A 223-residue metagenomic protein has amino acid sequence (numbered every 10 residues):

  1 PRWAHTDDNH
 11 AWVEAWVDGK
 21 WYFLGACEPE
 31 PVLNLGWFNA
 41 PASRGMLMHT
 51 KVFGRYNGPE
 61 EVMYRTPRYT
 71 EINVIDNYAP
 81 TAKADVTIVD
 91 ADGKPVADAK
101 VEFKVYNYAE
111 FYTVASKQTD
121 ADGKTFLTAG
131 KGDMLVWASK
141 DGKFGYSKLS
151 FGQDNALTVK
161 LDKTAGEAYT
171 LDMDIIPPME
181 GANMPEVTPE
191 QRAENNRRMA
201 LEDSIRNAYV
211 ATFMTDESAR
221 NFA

Functional and structural regions predicted by a protein language model:
P1-R55: Hydrophobic/aromatic-rich core segments of domains that either
W37-T81: Catalytic cores of secreted or luminal carbohydrate-active enzymes
A82-A91, V159, Y169, M173-I175: A short, amphipathic beta-strand motif
A84, D92-A109, K131, R198 (+1 more regions): Short, ordered, surface-exposed loop/turn motifs in non-cytosolic proteins
N107-T128: Short, acidic Ser/Thr/Gly-rich low-complexity loop/linker segments typical of extracellular and cell-surface proteins
G132-G142: A short, solvent-exposed beta-strand micro-motif common in secreted/extracellular proteins
D141-T164: Structured interaction patches on ligand/partner-binding surfaces of diverse proteins
K163-T212: Compositionally biased low-complexity segments at domain edges in trafficked proteins and select soluble regulators
